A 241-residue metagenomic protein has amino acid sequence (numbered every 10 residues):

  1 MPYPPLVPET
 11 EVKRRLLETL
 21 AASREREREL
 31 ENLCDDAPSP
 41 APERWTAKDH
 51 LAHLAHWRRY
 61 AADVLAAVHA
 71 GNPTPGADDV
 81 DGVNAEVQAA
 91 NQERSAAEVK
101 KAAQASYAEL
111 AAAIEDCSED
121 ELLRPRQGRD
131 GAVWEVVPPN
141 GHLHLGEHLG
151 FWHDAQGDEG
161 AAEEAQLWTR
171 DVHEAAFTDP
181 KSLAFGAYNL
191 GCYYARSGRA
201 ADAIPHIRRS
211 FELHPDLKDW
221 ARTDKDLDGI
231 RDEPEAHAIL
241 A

Functional and structural regions predicted by a protein language model:
P2-V7, D35-G82, L123-T169: Short, contiguous alpha-helical
V83-L122, E135-V136: Acidic/histidine-rich alpha-helical segments that form the ligand environment of transition-metal centers
F185, D219-W220: Start-of-helix register in tetratricopeptide repeats
N189, T223-D226: "A position-specific structural signal for the A-helix of alpha-solenoid helical repeats
